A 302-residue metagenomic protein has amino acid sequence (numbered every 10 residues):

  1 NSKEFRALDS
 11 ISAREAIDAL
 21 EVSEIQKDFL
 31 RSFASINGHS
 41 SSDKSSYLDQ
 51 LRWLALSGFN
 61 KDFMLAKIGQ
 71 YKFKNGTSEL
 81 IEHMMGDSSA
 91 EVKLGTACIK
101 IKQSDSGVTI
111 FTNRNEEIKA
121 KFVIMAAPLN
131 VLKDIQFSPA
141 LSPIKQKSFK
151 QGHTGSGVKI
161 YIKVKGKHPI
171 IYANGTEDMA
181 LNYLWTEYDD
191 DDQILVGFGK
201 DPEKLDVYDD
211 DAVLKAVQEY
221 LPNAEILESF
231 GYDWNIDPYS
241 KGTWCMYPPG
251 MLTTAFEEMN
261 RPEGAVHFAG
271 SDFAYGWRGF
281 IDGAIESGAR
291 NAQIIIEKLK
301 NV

Functional and structural regions predicted by a protein language model:
N1-A97, G107, A126: Active-site/ligand-binding neighborhood in enzyme catalytic cores
N1-R6, A66-F73, Q146-Q151, F198-D206 (+1 more regions): Active-site rim elements
G95-I99, N113-R114: Conserved SAM/SAH-binding loop
I99-K102, Y275: Short loop/turn elements that flank and shape the SAM/SAH-binding pocket of Class I
G107, N174-V302: Conserved flavin/dinucleotide-binding core of flavoenzymes
N113-F122, A126: Core beta-strand elements of the Rossmann-like FAD/NAD(P) dinucleotide-binding domain in flavoenzyme oxidoreductases
M125-P143: Flavin (primarily FAD) binding-site architecture
L141-I171: Central beta-strand plus flanking loop segment that forms part of the substrate or channel wall within the catalytic
